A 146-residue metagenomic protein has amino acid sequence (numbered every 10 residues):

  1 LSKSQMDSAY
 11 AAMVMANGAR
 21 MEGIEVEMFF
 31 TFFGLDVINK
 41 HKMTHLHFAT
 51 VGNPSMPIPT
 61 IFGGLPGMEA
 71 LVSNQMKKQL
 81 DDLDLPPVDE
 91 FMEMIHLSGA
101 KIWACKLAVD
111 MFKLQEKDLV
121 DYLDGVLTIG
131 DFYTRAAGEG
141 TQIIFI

Functional and structural regions predicted by a protein language model:
L1-A9, I38, Q79-L83: Short, glycine-rich nucleotide/cofactor-binding loops
S4-Q5, F32-D36, V109: Acidic, glycine-rich active-site loops and adjacent beta-strand->loop/helix elements that engage anionic groups
A9-G23, M28: Histidine-anchored nucleotide/phosphate-binding helix
V26-F32, W103-K106: Short internal beta-strands
G34-H47: N-terminal beta-loop-helix "entrance" segment that forms/cooperates in small-molecule cofactor or anionic ligand
L46-L80, D84-P87: A glycine-rich helix N-cap at a beta->alpha junction
L71-R135: A charged, amphipathic interaction segment
G140-I146: A hydrophobic membrane-anchoring alpha-helix module
